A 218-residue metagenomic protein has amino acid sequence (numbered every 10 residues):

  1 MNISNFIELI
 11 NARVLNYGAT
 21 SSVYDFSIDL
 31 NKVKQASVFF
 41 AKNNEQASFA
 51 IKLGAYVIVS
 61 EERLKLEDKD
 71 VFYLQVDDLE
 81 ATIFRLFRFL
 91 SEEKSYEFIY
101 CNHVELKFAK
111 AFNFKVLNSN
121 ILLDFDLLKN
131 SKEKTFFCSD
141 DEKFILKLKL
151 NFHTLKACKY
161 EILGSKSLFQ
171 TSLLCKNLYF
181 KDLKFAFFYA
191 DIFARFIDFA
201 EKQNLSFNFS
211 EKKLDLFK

Functional and structural regions predicted by a protein language model:
M1-L86, L216-K218: N-terminal leader/targeting and accessory segments in enzymes
F84-K218: Phosphate-binding loop of NTP-binding sites
